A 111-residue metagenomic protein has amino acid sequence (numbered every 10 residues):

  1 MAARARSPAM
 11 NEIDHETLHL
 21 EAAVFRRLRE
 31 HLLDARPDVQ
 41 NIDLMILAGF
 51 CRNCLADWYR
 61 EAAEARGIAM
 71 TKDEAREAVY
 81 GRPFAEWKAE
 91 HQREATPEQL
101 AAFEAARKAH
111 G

Functional and structural regions predicted by a protein language model:
A2-G111: Domain-level signature for proteins that mediate thiol-based redox and metal-cofactor handling
